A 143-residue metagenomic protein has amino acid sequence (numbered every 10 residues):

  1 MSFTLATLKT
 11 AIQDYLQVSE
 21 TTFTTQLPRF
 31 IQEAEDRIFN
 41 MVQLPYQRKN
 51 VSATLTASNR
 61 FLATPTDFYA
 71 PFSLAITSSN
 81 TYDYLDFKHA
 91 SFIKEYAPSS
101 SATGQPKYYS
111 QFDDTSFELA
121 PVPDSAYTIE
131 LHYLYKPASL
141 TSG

Functional and structural regions predicted by a protein language model:
M1-G143: Glycine-enriched, solvent-exposed interface loops adjoining structured elements
